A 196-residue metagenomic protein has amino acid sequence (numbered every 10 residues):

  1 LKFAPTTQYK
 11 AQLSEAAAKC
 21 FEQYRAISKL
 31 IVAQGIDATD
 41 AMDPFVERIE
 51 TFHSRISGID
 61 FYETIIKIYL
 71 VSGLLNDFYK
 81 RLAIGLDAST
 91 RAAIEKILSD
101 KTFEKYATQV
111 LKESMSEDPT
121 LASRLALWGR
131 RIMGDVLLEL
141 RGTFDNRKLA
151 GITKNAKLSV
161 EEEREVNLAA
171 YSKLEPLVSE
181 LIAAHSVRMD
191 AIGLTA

Functional and structural regions predicted by a protein language model:
L1-S14, S72-S89: Helix-loop segments that flank and shape redox-cofactor active sites
K10-A18, A92-K96, L168: Short, charged, amphipathic alpha-helical segments
A17-F45, Q109-L111: Conserved alpha-helical segments that form or flank metal/cofactor-binding pockets of metalloenzymes
Q23, F45, V71-F78, V136-E139: Amphipathic, well-ordered alpha-helical segments in soluble domains
F45-I68: Acidic/His metal-coordination segments adjacent to aromatic residues that form catalytic metal sites in metalloenzymes
I65-N76, V178: Extended alpha-helical coiled-coil scaffold domains characteristic of the BAR superfamily
K80-R141: A contiguous pocket-lining binding segment that forms or flanks enzyme active sites
L121-A196: Extended, helix-rich structural scaffolds rather than catalytic motifs
